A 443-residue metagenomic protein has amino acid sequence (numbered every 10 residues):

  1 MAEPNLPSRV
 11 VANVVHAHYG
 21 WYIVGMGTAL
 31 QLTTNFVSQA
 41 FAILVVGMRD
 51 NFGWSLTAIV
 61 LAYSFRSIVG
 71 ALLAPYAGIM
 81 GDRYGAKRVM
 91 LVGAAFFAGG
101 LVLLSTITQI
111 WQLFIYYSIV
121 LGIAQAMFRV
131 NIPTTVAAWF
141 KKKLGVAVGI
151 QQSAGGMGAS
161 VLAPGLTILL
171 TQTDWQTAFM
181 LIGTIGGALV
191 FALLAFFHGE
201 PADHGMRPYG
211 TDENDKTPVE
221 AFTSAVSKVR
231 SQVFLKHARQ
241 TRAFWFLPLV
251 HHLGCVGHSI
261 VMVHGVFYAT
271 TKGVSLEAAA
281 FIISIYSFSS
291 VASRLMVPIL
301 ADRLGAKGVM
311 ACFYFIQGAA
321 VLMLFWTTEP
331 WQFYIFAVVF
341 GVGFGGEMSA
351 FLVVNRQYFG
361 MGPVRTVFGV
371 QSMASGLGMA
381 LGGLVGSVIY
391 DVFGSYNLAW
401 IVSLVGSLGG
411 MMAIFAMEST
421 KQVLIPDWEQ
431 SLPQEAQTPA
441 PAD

Functional and structural regions predicted by a protein language model:
Y22-L56, L73-A77, A163, I260-V266: Extracytoplasmic
L32, G100, Q112-M127, Q332-G345: Hydrophobic core of transmembrane alpha-helices in multi-pass small-molecule transporters, especially MFS/SLC-type
F41-V45, K236-I299: Extracytoplasmic gate region of multi-pass secondary transporters
L72-I110, A301-K307: Conserved MFS/SLC helix-loop-helix module at the cytosolic interface between two early adjacent transmembrane helices
A126-F140, G346-F359: Intracellular juxtamembrane helix-capping segments at the cytosolic ends of symmetry-related transmembrane helices
A154-H204: Helix-loop-helix hairpin linking two adjacent transmembrane segments in secondary transporters
F179-F196, L398-A416: Symmetry-related core transmembrane helices of the 12-TM Major Facilitator Superfamily/SLC fold
H258, A278, S284-V354: C-terminal transmembrane helical hairpin of 12-TM major facilitator-type secondary transporters
